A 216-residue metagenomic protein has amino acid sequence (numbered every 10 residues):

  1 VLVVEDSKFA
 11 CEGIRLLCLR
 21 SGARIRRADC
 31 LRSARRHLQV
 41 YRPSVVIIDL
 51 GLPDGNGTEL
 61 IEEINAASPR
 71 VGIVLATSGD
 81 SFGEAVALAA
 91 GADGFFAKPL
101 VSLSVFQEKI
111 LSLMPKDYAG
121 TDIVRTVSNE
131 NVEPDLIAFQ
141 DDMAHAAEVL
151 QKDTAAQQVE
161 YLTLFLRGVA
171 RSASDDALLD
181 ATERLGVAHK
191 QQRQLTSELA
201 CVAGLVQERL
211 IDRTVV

Functional and structural regions predicted by a protein language model:
V1-F9, I14-C18, V46: Conserved acidic segment of CheY-like receiver
R27-V45: Acidic, metal-coordinating helix/loop segments flanking the phosphotransfer/catalytic sites of two-component signaling
C30, N56-E59: Acidic catalytic/metal-coordinating carboxylates
D49: Active-site residues of response regulator receiver
P53: The feature encodes the CheY-like receiver
T58-R70: Short amphipathic alpha-helix used as the core "switch/output" element in two-component signaling
E59, G79-A97, S104-E108, S112: Alpha4 helix (beta4-alpha4-beta5 surface) of REC/receiver domains from two-component response regulators
I123-V216: C-terminal output/effector regions of signal-responsive regulators
